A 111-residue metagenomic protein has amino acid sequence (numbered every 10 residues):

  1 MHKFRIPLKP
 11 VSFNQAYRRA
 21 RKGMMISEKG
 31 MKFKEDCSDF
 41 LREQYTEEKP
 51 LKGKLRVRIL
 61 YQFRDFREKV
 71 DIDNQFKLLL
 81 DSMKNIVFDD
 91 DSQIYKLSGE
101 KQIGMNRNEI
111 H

Functional and structural regions predicted by a protein language model:
M1-H111: Acidic, proline/glycine-enriched N-terminal capping motif
